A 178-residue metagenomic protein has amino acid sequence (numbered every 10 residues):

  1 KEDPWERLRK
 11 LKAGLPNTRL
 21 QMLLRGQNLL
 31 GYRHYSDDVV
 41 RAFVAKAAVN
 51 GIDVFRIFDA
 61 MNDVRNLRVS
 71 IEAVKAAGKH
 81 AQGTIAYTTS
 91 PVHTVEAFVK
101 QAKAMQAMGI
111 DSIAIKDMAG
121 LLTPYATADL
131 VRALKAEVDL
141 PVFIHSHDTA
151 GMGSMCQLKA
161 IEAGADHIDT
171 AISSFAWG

Functional and structural regions predicted by a protein language model:
K1-Q106, I110-S112, G120-P124: Active-site beta->alpha loop and helix N-cap motifs at the rims of alpha/beta catalytic domains
M118-G178: Catalytic alpha/beta core domains of metabolic enzymes, predominantly
